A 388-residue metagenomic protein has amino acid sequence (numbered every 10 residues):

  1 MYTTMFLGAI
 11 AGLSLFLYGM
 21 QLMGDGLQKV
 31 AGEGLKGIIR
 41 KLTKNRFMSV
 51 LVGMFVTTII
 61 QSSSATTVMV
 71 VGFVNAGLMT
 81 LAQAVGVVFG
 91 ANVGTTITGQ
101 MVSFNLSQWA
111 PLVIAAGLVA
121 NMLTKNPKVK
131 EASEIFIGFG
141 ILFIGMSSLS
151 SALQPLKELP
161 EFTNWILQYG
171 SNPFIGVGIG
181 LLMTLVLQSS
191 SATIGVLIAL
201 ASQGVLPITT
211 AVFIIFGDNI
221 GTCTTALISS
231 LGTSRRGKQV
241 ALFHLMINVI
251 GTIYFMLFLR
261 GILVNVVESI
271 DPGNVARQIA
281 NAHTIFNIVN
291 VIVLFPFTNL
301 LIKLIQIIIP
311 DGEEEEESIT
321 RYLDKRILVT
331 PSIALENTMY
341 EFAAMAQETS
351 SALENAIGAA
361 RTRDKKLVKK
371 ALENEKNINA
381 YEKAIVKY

Functional and structural regions predicted by a protein language model:
Y2-R46, F136-L182, L200: Helix-loop-helix hairpins and the membrane-proximal interhelical loops of multi-pass alpha-helical transport proteins
L15, Q28, S64-V68, T95-S103 (+5 more regions): Alpha-helical transmembrane segments and their lipid-water interface positions in multi-pass membrane proteins
M20-K29, V70-N75, A116-K130, A226-T233: C-terminal ends of transmembrane helices
L22-V30, G34, I38, Q100 (+8 more regions): Membrane-spanning helices that line or support transport/gating and their immediate boundary helices in channels
E33, G37, K41, N45 (+14 more regions): Alpha-helical transmembrane segments of multi-pass membrane proteins, especially transporters and channels
I59-I60, V68-T95, Q100-W109, G117-N121 (+5 more regions): Membrane-interfacial helix-loop connectors
F104-L106, L206, I214, G232-K238 (+5 more regions): Cytosolic, long alpha-helical scaffolding segments
L118-I179, M246-I250, I279-T298: Core mid-bundle transmembrane helix pairs that form the ion/substrate translocation pathway in diverse multi-pass
